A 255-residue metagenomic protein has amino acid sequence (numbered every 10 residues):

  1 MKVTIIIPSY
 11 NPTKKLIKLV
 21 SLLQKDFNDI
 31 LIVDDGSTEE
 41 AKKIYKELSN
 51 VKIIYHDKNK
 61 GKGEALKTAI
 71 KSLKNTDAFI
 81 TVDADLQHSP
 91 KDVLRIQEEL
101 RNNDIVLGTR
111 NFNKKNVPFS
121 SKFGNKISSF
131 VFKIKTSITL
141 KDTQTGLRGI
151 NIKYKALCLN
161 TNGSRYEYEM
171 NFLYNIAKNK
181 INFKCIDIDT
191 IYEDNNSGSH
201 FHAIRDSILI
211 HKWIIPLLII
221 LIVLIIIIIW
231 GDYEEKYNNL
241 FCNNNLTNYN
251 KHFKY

Functional and structural regions predicted by a protein language model:
K2-T4, L23-I32, V51: Short loop->beta transition adjacent to catalytic acidic/histidine clusters or analogous donor-positioning motifs
T4-P8, Y55: Short hydrophobic beta-strand elements that form part of the catalytic alpha/beta core underpinning NDP-sugar/donor
I6, K14, S137-I138, T161-Y255: Hydrophobic helical membrane-anchoring modules
N11-K25: Short, well-formed alpha-helical segments that are part of the catalytic scaffolds of diverse glycosyltransferases
P12-K15, S37, K62, S89: Donor nucleotide-sugar binding loop of glycosyltransferases
D34-K42, L86: A conserved acidic beta->alpha catalytic loop
K58-K60, E64-L73, P90-Y166, Y192-F201 (+1 more regions): Acceptor/aglycone-binding surface of glycosyltransferases and processive sugar-polymer synthases
T76-Q87: Short beta-strand-to-loop acidic/aromatic patch adjacent to the donor-nucleotide binding site
